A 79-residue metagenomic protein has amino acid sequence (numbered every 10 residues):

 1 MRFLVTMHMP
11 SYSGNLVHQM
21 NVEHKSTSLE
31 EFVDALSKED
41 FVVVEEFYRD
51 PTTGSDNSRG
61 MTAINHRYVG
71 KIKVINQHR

Functional and structural regions predicted by a protein language model:
M1-D40, G70-R79: Acidic, Ser/Thr- and proline-rich intrinsically disordered linker/docking segments of eukaryotic scaffolds
E39-R79: Short, mixed-charge low-complexity intrinsically disordered segments
